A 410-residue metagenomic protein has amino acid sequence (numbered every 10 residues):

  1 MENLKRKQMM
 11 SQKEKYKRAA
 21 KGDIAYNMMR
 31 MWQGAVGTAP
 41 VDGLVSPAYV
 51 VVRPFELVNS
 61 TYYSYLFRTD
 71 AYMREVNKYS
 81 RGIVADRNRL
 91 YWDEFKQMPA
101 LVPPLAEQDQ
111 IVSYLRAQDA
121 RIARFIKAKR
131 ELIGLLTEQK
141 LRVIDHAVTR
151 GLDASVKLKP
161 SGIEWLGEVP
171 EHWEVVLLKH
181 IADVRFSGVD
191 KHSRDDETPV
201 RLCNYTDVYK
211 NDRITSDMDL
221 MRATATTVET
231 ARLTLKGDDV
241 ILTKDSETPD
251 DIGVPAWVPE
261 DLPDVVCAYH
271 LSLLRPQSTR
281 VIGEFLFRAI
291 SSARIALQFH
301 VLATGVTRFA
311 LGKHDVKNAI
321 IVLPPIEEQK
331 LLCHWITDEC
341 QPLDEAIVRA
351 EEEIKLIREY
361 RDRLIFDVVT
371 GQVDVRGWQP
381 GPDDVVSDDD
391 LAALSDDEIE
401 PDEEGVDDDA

Functional and structural regions predicted by a protein language model:
M1-K15, W32, E174-R213, T227-T230 (+2 more regions): Low-complexity, Lys/Gly-biased intrinsically disordered segments
M1-K5, I24-A48, Y65, R74-S80 (+4 more regions): Short, ligand-facing micro-motifs at secondary-structure edges
A19, E229, T234-L235: Short, well-ordered loop/turn sites that connect or cap secondary structure elements
M29, G43-V50, V84-D109, D264-S272 (+2 more regions): A short glycine-rich beta-alpha junction/loop motif
Q97, L105-D109, A120, P160-G188 (+4 more regions): Non-catalytic DNA-recognition/assembly elements of restriction-modification systems
A120-E171, R349-D383: Short amphipathic coiled-coil heptad-repeat segments
V368, D374-A410: Intrinsic disorder at enzyme termini
